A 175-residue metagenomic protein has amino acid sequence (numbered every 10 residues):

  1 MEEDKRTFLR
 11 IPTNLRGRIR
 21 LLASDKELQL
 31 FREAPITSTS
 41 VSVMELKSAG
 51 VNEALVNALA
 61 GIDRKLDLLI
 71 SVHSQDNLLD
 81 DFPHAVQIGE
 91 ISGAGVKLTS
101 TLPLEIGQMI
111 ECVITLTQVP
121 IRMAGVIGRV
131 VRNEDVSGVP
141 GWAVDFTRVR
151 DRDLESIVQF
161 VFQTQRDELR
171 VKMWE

Functional and structural regions predicted by a protein language model:
M1-E175: Structured alpha-helical
